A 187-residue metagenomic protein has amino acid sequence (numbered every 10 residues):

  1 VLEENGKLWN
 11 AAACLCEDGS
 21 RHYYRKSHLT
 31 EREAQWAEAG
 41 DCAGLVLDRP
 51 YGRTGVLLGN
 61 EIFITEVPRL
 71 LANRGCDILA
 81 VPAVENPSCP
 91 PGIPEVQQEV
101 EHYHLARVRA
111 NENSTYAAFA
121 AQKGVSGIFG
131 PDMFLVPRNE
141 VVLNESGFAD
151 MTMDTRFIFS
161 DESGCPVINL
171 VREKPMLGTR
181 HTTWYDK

Functional and structural regions predicted by a protein language model:
V1-V56, N111-F148: Catalytic-core segment of enzymes that process non-peptidic bonds
C14-C16, C42, C76, C89 (+1 more regions): Generic recognition of cysteine residues
H28-T30, N60, V84-N86: Active-site-proximal loop/turn and secondary-structure-junction residues that shape catalytic pockets, frequently
E33-W36, E66-P68, R172-E173: A short, polar/proline- and glycine-enriched secondary-structure boundary/capping micro-motif
D48, R74, D186: RNA-binding accessory domains that recognize and position tRNA/RNA substrates
V56-I62: Active-site mouth loops of central-metabolism enzymes
F63-F148: CN hydrolase (nitrilase-like) catalytic-core segments centered on the catalytic cysteine and neighboring Lys/Glu
A118-K187: C-terminal beta-strand edge segments of enzyme domains
